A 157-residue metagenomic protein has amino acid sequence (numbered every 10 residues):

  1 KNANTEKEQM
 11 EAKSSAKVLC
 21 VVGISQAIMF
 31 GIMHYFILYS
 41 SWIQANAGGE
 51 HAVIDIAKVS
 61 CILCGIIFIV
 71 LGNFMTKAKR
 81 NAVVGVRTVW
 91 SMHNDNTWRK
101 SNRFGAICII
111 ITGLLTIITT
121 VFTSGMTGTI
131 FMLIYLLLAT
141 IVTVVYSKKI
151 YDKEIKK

Functional and structural regions predicted by a protein language model:
K1-K157: Feature 926 captures the class I aminoacyl-tRNA synthetase adenylation module centered on the KMSKS loop
